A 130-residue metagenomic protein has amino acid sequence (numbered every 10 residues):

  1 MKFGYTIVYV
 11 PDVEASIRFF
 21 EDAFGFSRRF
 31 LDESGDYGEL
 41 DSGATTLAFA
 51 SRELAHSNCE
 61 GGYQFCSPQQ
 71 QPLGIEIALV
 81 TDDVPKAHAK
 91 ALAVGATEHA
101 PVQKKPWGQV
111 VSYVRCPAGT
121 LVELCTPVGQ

Functional and structural regions predicted by a protein language model:
M1, V8-P11, A15: N-terminal amphipathic/basic helix or basic patch
M1-Y5, S27-L79, K86-R115, T126-Q130: Vicinal oxygen chelate
V10-V13, D82, P106: Conserved beta-strand-loop-alpha-helix junction that forms the acyl-donor binding cleft
S16-E21, A91, G119: Conserved active-site tyrosine of GNAT-family acetyltransferases
L121-L124: Short glycine-/small-residue motifs
